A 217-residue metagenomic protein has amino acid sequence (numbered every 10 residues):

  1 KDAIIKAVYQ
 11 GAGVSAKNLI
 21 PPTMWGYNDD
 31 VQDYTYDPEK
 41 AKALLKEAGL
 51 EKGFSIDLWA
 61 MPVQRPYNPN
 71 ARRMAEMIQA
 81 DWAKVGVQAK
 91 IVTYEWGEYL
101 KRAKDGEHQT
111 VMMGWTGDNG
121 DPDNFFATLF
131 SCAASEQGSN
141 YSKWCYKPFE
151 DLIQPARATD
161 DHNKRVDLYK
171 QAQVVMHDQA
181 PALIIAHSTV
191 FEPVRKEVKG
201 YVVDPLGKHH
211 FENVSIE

Functional and structural regions predicted by a protein language model:
K1-A80, K84, C145, L152 (+3 more regions): Append "and occasionally in soluble cytosolic enzymes with long acidic Gly/Pro-rich linkers
K6, A48-P66, E107, V111-W115 (+1 more regions): Bilobed periplasmic-binding protein-like "clamshell/Venus-flytrap" ligand-binding domains
S15, Y27, Q64-Y67, E98-L100 (+2 more regions): Flexible loop/turn segments at secondary-structure boundaries
W25-K40, L50, R102-G106, A127-A158 (+1 more regions): Short, solvent-exposed loop/beta-turn-alpha elements that line the ligand-binding surface or hinge of extracytoplasmic
L58, A80-A134, L168: Periplasmic binding protein-like
E76, A80-K84, A89-K90, R157-A158 (+2 more regions): Conserved C-terminal helix/tail region of periplasmic/extracytoplasmic solute-binding proteins
